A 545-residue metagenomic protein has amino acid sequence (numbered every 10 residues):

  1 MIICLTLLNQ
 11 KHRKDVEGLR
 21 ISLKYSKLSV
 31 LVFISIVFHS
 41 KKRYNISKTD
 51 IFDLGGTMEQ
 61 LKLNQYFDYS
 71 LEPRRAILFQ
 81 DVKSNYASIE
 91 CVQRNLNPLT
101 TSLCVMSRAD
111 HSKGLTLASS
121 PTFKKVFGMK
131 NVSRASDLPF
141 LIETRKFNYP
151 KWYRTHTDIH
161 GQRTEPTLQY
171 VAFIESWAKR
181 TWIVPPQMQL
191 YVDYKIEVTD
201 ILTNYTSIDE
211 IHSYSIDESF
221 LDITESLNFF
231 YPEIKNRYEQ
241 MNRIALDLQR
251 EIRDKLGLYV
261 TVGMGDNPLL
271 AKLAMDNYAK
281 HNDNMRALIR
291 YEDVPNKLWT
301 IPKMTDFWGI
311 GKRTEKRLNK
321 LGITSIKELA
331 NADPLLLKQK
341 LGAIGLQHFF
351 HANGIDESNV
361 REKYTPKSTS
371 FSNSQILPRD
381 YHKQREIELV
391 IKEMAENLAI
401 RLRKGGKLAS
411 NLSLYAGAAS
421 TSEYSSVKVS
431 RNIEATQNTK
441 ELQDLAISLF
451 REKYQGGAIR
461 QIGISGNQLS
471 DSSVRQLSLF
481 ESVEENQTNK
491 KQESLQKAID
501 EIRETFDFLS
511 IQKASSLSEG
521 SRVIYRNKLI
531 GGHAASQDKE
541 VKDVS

Functional and structural regions predicted by a protein language model:
L5, Q10-R13, L19, L23-S26 (+3 more regions): Short hydrophobic targeting helices and cationic amphipathic motifs that mediate membrane/organellar targeting
F33, V37-T57: Short, Lys/Arg-enriched N-terminal segments with co-localized hydrophobic residues within the first ~10-30 amino acids
D50-F220, E225-L227, A352: Residues that scaffold, gate, or flank divalent-cation-dependent active/transport sites
N64-E72, F79, K125, D306 (+2 more regions): DNA-contacting surface of Y-family translesion DNA polymerases
I89, N432-S545: Acidic, metal-coordinating catalytic segment for phosphate/diphosphate chemistry, firing primarily on the Nudix
L221-Q249: Catalytic palm subdomain of template-directed nucleic-acid polymerases, centered on the conserved carboxylate motif
I244, L248-P302: Long, highly charged, low-complexity intrinsically disordered interaction regions that mediate electrostatic DNA/RNA
